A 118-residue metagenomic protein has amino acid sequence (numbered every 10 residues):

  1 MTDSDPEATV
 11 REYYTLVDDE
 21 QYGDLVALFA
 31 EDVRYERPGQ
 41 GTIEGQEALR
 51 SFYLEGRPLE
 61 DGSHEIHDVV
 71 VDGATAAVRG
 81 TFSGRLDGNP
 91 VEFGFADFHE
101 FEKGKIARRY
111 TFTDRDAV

Functional and structural regions predicted by a protein language model:
M1-G23, A27-L28: Short, low-complexity N-terminal intrinsically disordered segments enriched in polar/charged residues
T2-D5, E36, R50-V118: A beta-strand edge to alpha-helix "cap/lid" segment located at domain peripheries
V10, R37-Q40: Conserved short-loop catalytic and cofactor-binding motifs
Y14, G41, D68-V70: Structured beta->alpha junctions
D19-L25, E47-G56: N-terminal short leaders/motifs
F29, G41, S51-Y53: A generic structured-segment signal
G39, I43-E44, A107: Domain-scale activation on soluble regions of proteins
